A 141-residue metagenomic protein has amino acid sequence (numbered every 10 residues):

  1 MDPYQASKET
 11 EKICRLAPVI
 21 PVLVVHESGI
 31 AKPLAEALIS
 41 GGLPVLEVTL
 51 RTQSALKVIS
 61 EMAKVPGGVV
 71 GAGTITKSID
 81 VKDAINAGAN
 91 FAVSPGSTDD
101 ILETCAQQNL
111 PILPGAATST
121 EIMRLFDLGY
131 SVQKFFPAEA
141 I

Functional and structural regions predicted by a protein language model:
M1-F91, Q107: Conserved N-terminal beta1-alpha1 strand-loop-helix module at the mouth
S54, I79, I85-I141: Conserved anion-binding
